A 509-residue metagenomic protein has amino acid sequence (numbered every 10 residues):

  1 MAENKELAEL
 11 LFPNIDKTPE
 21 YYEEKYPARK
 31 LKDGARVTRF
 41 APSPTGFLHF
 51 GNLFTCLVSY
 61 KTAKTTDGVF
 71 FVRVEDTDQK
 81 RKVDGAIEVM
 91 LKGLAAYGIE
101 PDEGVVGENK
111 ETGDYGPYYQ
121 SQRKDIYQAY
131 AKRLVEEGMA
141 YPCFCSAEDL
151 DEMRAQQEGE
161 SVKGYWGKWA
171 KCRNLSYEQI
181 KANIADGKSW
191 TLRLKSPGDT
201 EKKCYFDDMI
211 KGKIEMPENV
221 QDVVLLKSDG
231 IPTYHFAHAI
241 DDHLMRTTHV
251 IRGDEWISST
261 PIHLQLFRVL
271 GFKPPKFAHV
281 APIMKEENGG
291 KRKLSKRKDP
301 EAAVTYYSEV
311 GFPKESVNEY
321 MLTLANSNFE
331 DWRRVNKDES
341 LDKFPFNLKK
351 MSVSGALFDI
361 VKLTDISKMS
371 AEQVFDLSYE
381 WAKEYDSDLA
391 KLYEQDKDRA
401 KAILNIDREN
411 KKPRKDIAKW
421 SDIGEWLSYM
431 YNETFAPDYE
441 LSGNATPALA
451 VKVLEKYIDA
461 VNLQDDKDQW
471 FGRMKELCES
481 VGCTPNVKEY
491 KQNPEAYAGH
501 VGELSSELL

Functional and structural regions predicted by a protein language model:
A2-G159, S258-F272, S316: N-terminal Rossmann-like or analogous alpha/beta NTP/dinucleotide-binding catalytic cores that position adenine
A35-R39, L341, S505: Short, hydrophobic/aliphatic alpha-helical segments
T38-T45, F71-D76, L244-V250, E301-A303 (+1 more regions): Glycine- and acidic
K80, P117-Q120, R252-G253, Y306-G311 (+1 more regions): Hydrophobic alpha-helical scaffolding
Y141-H279, M284-K296, A303, G443 (+2 more regions): Active-site cores that bind ATP or allylic diphosphates and position pyrophosphate for catalysis
G271-A448, Q464: Catalytic adenosine-cofactor/nucleotide-binding cores of aminoacyl-tRNA synthetases and other
E495-L509: Non-catalytic DNA-binding core/recognition domains of DNA-processing enzymes
